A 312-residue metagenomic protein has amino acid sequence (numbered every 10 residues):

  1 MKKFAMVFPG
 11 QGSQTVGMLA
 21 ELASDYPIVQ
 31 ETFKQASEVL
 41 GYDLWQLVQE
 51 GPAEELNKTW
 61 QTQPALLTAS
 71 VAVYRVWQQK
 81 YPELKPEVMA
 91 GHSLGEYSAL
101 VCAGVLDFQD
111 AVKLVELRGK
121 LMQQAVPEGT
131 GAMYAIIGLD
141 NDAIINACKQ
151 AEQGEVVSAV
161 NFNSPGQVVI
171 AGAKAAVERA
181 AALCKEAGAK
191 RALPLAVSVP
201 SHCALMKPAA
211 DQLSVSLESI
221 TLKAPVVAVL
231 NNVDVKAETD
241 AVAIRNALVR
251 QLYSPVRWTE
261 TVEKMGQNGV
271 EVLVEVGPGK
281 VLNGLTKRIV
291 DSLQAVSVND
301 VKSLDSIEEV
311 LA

Functional and structural regions predicted by a protein language model:
M1-K2, A312: Short, Lys/Arg-enriched, disordered terminal segments
K2-A143, L195, V272-K302: FabD-like malonyl-/acyl-CoA
Q11-S13, A103-S254: Alpha/beta catalytic cores of group-transfer enzymes, especially the acyltransferase/condensing modules of polyketide
A23-S24, Q150-E152, K185-A187, R288-D291 (+1 more regions): Short, solvent-exposed amphipathic alpha-helical segments in soluble enzyme and RNA/protein-processing domains
I28, Y253-R257: Soluble or luminal CAZymes and related metallo-dependent hydrolases
K185, G266-G269: Non-catalytic positions within long, well-ordered alpha-helices that form the structural scaffold/packing of enzyme
D234, Q294-A312: Short, flexible loop segments at boundaries between secondary-structure elements
T259-E263: Short hydrophobic/charged patches on amphipathic alpha-helices used for structural packing and interfaces
